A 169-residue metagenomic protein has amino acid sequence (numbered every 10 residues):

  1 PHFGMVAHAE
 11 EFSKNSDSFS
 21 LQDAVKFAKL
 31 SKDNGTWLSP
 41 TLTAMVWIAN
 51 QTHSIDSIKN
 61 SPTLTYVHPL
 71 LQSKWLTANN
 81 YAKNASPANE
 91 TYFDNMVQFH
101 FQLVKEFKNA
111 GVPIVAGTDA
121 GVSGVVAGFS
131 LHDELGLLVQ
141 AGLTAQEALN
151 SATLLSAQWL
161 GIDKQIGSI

Functional and structural regions predicted by a protein language model:
P1-V6: Functional cores that coordinate and move charged inorganic groups
A9-N15: Short, acidic/turn-prone active-site loops that include or flank metal/cofactor- and phosphate-binding residues
N15-L137, A141: Active-site neighborhoods of metal-dependent hydrolases
P40-T41, A116-G117, Q146-S151, I166: Surface-exposed patches in mature extracellular/periplasmic domains of secreted proteins
Q98, V126, T144-L149, A157-I169: Acidic, glycine-enriched loop/beta-strand segments at the rims of small-molecule binding/catalytic pockets
E134-L135, T153-S156: Buried hydrophobic packing segments
